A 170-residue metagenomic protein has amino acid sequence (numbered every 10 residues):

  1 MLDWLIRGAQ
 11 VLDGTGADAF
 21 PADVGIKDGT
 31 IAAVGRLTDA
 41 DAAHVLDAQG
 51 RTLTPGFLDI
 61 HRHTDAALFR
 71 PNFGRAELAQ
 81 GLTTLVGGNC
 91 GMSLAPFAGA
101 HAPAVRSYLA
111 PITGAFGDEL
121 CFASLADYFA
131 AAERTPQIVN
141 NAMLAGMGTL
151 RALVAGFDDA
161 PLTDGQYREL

Functional and structural regions predicted by a protein language model:
M1, A43, P136-N140: Sequence-level motif detector for i,i+2 pairs with an aromatic at +2
L2-G56: Histidine-rich, glycine-flanked metal-binding segment
R7, A40-D41, H63-T64, A145 (+1 more regions): Residue-level signal for pocket-adjacent positions within structured domains
A9, G29, G50, H61 (+3 more regions): Divalent metal-coordination and catalytic microenvironments
G16, L37, T52, L58 (+3 more regions): Gly/Ser/Thr-rich beta-alpha loop segments that engage phosphate groups in nucleotides
A43-H44, D65, P96-F97: Short Asp/Glu-rich motifs
T52-A76: Di-metal (Zn2+ and/or Mg2+/Mn2+) metal-binding site signature of metallo-dependent hydrolases with the MBL/beta-CASP
R70-L170: Divalent-metal coordination cores built from histidine and acidic residues
